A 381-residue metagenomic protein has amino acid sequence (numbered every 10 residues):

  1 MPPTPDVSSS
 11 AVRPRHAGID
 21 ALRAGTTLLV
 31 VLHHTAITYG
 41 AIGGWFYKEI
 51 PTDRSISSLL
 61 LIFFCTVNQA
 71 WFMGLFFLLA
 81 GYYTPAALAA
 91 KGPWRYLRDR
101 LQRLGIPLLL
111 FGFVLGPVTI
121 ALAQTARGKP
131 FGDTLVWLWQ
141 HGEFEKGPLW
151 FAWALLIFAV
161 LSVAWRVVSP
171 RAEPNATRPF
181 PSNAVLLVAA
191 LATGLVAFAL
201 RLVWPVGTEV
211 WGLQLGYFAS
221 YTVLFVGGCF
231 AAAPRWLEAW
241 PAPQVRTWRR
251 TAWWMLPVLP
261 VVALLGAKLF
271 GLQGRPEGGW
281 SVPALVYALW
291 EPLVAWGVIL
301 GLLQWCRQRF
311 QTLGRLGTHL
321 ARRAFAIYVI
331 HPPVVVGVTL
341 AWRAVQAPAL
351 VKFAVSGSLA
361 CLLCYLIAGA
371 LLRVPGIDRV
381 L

Functional and structural regions predicted by a protein language model:
M1-L381: Alpha-helical transmembrane segments and their immediate juxtamembrane cytosolic regions
